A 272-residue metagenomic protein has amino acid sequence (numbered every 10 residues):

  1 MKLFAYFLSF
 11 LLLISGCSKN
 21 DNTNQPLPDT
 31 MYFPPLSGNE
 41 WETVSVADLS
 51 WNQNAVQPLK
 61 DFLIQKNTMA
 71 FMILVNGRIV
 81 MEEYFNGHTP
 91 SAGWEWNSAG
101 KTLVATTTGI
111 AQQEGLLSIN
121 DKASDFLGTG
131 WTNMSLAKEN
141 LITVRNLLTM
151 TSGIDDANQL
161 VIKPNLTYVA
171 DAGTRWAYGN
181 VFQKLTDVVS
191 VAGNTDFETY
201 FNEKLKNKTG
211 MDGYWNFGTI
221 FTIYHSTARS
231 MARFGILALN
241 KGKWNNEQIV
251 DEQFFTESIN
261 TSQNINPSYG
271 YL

Functional and structural regions predicted by a protein language model:
M1-P26: Bacterial Sec-dependent N-terminal signal peptides
C17-T89, W94, Q112-L117, T149 (+1 more regions): N-terminal leader/targeting segments and the immediately adjacent pre-domain N-terminus
V44-A47, P90-E95, T132-S135, V169-R175 (+2 more regions): Second-shell loop/turn segments in exported
K60, G109, S124, R145-T149 (+6 more regions): Non-transmembrane alpha-helical segments in soluble domains of secreted/periplasmic/extracellular proteins
A70-L74, I79-E82, N97, N146-T149 (+4 more regions): Structural recognition of the beta-strand scaffold that forms the well-ordered cores of secreted hydrolase catalytic
G77, W94-N120, L147, K184-V189 (+1 more regions): Active-site SXXK
E114-S152, G193-T227: Active-site helix/loop module of the DD-peptidase/beta-lactamase fold, centered on the serine-lysine SxxK catalytic
A170, K206-L272: Penicillin-binding protein/beta-lactamase superfamily catalytic region
